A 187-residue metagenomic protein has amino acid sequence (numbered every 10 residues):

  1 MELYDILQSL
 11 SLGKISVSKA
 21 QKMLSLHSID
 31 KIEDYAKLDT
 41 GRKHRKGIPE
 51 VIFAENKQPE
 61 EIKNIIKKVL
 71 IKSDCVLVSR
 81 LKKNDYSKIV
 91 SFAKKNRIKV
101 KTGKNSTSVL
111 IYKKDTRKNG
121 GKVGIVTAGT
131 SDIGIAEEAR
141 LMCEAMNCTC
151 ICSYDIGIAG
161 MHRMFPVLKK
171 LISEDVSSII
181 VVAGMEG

Functional and structural regions predicted by a protein language model:
M1-K82, Y86-F92, V100: Long amphipathic alpha-helical segments
V51-I52, V76-L77, K122-A128, S153 (+1 more regions): Short glycine-rich or small-residue beta-strand-to-loop segments that form or flank ligand, phosphate, metal/Fe-S
K57-Q58, T130-S131, G184-G187: Short glycine-rich anion-binding loops that position phosphate/pyrophosphate groups of nucleotides and phosphorylated
K67-I71, F92-K95, A139-E144, L168-K170: Short, solvent-exposed amphipathic alpha-helical segments in soluble enzyme and RNA/protein-processing domains
K68-I71, K83-N84, S108-R117, S131-D132 (+3 more regions): N-terminal loops that bind phosphate or other acidic moieties and the adjacent beta-alpha structural core
L77-R80, V100-N105, L110-I111, C152-Y154 (+1 more regions): General beta-strand structural signal in soluble alpha/beta enzymes
N119-P166: Glycine-rich phosphate/diphosphate-binding loop of Rossmann-like nucleotide-binding domains
V167-G187: Glycine-rich phosphate-binding loop
